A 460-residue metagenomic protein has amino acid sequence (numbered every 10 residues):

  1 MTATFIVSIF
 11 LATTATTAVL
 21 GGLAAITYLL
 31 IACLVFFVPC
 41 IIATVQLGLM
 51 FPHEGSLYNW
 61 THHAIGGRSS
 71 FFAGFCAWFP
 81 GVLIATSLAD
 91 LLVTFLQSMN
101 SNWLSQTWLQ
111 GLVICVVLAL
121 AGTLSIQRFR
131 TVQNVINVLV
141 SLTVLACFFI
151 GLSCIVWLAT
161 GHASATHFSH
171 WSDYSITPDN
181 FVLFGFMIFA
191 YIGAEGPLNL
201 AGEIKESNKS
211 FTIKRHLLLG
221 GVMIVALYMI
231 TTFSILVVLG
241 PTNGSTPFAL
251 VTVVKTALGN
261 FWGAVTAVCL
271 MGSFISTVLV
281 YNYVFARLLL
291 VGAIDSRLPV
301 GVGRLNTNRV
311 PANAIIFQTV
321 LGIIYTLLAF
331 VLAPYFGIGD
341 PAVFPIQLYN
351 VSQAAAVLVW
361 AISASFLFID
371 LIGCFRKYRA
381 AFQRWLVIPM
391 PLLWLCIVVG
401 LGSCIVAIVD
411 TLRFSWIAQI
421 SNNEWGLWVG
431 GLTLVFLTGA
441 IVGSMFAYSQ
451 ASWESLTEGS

Functional and structural regions predicted by a protein language model:
M1-S98, I188, A194-P197, I213 (+1 more regions): Transmembrane helix-boundary motif of multi-pass solute transporters/channels
T4, T13, L152-A159, L348-S363 (+2 more regions): A generic transmembrane alpha-helix motif of multi-pass inner-membrane proteins
L20, G48, Q97-L104, V116-L142 (+3 more regions): Membrane-water interface regions at transmembrane-helix termini and the short interhelical loops of multi-pass membrane
I26-T27, W108-L109, N137-A267, Q419-N422: Helix-loop-helix junctions that connect adjacent transmembrane segments in multi-pass membrane transporters
N59-H62, A89-L112, A146, G202-S207 (+2 more regions): Helix-loop-helix connectors at the membrane interface of multi-pass transporters/channels
N59-W60, G66, N102, L219-L279 (+2 more regions): TM-loop-TM module centered on a large, flexible mid-protein loop between adjacent transmembrane helices in multi-pass
C76-L91, L198-A201, G263-V300, I362-L371: Membrane-helix boundary/coupling elements in multi-pass transport proteins
L109-T160, I176, I192, H216-A226 (+4 more regions): Membrane-interface loop-to-helix entry segments
